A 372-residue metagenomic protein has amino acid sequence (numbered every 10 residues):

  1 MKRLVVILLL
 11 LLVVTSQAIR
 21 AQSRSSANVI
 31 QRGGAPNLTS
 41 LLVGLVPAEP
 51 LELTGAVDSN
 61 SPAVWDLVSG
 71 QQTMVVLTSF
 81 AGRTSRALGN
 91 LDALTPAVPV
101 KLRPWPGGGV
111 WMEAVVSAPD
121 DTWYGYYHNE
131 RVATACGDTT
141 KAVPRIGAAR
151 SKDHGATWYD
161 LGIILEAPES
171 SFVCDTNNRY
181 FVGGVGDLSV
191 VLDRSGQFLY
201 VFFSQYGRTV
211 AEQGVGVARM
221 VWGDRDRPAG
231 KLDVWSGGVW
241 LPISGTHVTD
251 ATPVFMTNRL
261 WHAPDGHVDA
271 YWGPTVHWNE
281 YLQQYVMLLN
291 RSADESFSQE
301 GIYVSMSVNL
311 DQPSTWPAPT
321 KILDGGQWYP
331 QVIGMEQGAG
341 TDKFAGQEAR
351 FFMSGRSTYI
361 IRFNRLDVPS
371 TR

Functional and structural regions predicted by a protein language model:
M1-L4: Positively charged n-region of N-terminal signal peptides that target proteins for export
I7-T15: Bacterial N-terminal signal peptides
Q17-R20: Sec/Tat signal peptide C-region and signal peptidase I cleavage site
Q22-G108, V116-N178, R194-D269, N279-Q327 (+1 more regions): Beta-rich carbohydrate-recognition and catalytic domains
S61-V64, M112-A114, D187-S189, G273-T275 (+1 more regions): Conserved beta-strand position repeated once per blade in WD40 beta-propeller domains
G183-L192, H267-W272: A Trp-anchored, charged/polar loop motif used as the substrate-binding/catalytic surface of acyl/ester-handling
G334: Extracellular glycan/ECM-engagement signal in secreted proteins
